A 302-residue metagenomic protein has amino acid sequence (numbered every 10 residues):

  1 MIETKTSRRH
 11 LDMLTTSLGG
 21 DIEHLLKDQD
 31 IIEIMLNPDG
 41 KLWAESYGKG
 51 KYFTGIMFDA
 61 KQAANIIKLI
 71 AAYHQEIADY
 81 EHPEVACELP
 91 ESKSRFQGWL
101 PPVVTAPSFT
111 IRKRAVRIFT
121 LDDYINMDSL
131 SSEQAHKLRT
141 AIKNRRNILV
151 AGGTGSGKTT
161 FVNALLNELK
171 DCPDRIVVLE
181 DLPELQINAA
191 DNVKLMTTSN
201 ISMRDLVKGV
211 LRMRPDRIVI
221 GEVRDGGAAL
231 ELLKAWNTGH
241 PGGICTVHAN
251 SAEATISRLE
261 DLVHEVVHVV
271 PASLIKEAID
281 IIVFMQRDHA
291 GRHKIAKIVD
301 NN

Functional and structural regions predicted by a protein language model:
M1-F53: N-terminal anchoring/assembly modules that precede and organize ATP-driven motor systems
D28, E45, G50-N144: P-loop NTP-binding catalytic core
I34, G98, H240, I279: Residue-level signature of catalytic and energy-coupling elements of molecular machines, predominantly ATP/GTP-dependent
R145-I148, A164-A278, F284-D288: Switch/coupling sub-region of P-loop NTPases
G152: The Walker A (P-loop) glycine that initiates the GxxxxGKT/S ATP-binding motif of P-loop NTPases
G155: Walker A (P-loop) phosphate-binding loop of P-loop NTPases
K158: Conserved lysine of the Walker
